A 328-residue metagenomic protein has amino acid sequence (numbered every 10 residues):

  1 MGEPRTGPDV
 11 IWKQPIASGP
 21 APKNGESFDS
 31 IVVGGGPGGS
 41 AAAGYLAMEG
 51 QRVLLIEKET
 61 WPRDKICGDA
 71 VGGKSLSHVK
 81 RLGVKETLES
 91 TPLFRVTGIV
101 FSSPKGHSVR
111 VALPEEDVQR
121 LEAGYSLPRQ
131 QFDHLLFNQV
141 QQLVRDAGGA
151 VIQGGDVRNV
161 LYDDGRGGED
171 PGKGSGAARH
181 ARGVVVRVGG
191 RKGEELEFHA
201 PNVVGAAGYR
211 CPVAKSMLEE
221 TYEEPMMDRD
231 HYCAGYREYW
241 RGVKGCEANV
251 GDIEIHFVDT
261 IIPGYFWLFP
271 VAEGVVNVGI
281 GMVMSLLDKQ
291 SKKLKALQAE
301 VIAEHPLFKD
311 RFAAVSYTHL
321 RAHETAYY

Functional and structural regions predicted by a protein language model:
M1-S30, M48-E49: Extreme N-terminal leader/targeting segments of oxidoreductases
S30-L54: N-terminal Rossmann-like FAD-binding beta1-loop-alpha1 element of flavoenzymes
M48-C67: Glycine-rich FAD pyrophosphate-binding loop
I66-P104: N-terminal FAD cofactor-binding segment of flavoenzymes
R81, S90, F132-A150: N-terminal Rossmann-like dinucleotide/flavin-binding domain of flavoprotein oxidoreductases that bind FAD/FMN
D117-N138: Short beta-strand to alpha-helix junction loop
Q142-L307: Predominantly flavin-linked oxidoreductase catalytic cores and closely associated redox partners
T318-T325: Conserved small/polar residues in nucleotide/adenosyl-binding loops
